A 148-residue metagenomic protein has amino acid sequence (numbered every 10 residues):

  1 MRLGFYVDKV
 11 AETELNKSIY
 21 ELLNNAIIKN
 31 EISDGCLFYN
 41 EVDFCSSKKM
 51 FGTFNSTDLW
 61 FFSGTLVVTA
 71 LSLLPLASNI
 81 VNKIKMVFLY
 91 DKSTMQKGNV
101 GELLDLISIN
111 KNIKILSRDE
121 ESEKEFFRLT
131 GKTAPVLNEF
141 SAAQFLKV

Functional and structural regions predicted by a protein language model:
M1-F62, P135-V148: N-terminal pre-catalytic "stem/leader" segment of glycosyltransferase-like enzymes
V10-A11, S93, E120: Short, glycine/serine-rich, charged loops/turns that create anion-binding and catalytic segments at active sites
I19, A70, D119-E120: A structural signal for well-ordered alpha-helical scaffolds and beta->alpha junctions
L22-N30, L73-S78, F126-T130: Hydrophobic, Leu/Ile/Phe/Ala-enriched alpha-helical segments that form helix-helix packing faces
K29-N30, S108-I113: A structural motif corresponding to the C-terminal end of an alpha-helix and its immediate exit/capping segment
D34-E41, V87-L89, I115-R118: Short internal beta-strands
E41-N110: Extended catalytic core of nucleotide-activated donor transferases of GT-like folds
L76-A77, N99, K111-V136, A143-L146: A short, active-site helix/loop in glycosyltransferases that binds the activated sugar's phosphate group
